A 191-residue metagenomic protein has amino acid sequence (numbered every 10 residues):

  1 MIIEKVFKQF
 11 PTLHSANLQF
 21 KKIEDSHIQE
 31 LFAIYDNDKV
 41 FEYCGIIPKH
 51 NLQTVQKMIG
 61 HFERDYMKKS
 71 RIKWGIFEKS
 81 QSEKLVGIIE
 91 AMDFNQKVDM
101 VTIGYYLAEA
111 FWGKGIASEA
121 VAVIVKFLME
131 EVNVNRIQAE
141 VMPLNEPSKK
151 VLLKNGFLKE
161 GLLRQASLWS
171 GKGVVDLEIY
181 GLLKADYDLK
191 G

Functional and structural regions predicted by a protein language model:
M1-D38, F77-G191: Acyl-donor (CoA/ACP) binding surface of acyl/acetyltransferases
F32, I46-I47, K68, D99: Short, surface-exposed helix-loop/turn micro-motifs enriched in polar/charged residues
K39-H61, I72-W74: Conserved GNAT-fold acetyl-CoA-binding loop/helix
I46-K49, M67, A117, E140: Generic detector of bulky aromatic hydrophobic side chains
V55-K57, E63, A108, V174: A generic membrane alpha-helix/interface feature
R64-S70: Short loop/turn motifs at secondary-structure junctions and domain boundaries
